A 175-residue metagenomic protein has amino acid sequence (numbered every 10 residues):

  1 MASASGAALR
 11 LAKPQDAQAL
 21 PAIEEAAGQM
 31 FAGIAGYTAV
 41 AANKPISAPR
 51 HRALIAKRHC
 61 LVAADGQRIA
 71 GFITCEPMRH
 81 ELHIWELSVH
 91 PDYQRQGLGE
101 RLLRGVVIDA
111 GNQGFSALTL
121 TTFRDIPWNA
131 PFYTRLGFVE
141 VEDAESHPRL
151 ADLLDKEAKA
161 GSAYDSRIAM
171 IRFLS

Functional and structural regions predicted by a protein language model:
G6-A8: Extreme N-terminal starter segment of soluble prokaryotic enzymes
L11-A17, P21-D92, L103-D109, Q113 (+3 more regions): Acetyl-CoA-dependent GNAT
Y93-G97: Glycine-rich phosphate-binding loop
E100: Residues forming the Rossmann-fold NAD(P)(H) cofactor-binding site
A110-T122: Conserved GNAT acetyl-CoA-binding A-motif
L120-N129, S146-A151: Conserved beta-strand-loop-alpha-helix junction that forms the acyl-donor binding cleft
Y133, F138: Conserved active-site tyrosine of GNAT-family acetyltransferases
R149-K159: Low-complexity, intrinsically disordered Gly/Pro/Thr-rich segments
